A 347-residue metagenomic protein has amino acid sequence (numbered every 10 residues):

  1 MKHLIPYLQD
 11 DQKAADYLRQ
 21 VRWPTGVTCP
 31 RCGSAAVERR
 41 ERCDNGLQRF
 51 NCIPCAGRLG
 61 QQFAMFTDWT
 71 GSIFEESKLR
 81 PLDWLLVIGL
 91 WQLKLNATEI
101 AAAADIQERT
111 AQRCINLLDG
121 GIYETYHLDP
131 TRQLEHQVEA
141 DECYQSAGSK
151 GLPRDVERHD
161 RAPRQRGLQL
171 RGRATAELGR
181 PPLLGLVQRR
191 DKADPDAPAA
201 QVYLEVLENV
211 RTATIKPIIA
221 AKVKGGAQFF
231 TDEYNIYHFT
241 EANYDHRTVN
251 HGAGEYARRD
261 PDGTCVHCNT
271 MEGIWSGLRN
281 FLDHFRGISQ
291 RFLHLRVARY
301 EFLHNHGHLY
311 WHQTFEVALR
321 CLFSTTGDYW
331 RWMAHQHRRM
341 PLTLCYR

Functional and structural regions predicted by a protein language model:
M1-R347: Residue-level recognition of single "structural anchor" positions that define or cap local secondary structure
